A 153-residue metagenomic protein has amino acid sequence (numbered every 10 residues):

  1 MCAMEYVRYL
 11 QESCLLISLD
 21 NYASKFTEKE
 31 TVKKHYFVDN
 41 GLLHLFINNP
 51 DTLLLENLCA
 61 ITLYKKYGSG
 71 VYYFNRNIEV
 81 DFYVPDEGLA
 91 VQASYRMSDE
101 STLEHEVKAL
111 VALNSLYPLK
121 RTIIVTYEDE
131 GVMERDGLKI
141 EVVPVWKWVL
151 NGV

Functional and structural regions predicted by a protein language model:
M1-A90: Accessory nucleic acid-recognition modules appended to NTPase machines
Y36, V91, I123-V125, E141-V143: Hydrophobic/aromatic beta-strand patches that form the interior of the parallel beta-sheet core in alpha/beta enzyme
L53-L54, S101-E104: Conserved phosphate-coordination/catalytic loops
Y72-F74, K120-T126: Short, hydrophobic beta-strand segments that form beta-sheet elements in well-ordered domains
V80-D81, D99-T102, G131-R135: Short active-site-adjacent structural elements
P85-D99, E106: Active-site ExK catalytic segment of metal-dependent nucleases
L103-L116: Short, charged, amphipathic alpha-helix that recurs within catalytic cores of restriction-modification and other
E128-V153: Domain-level recognition of nuclease-like catalytic cores that cleave nucleotide substrates
